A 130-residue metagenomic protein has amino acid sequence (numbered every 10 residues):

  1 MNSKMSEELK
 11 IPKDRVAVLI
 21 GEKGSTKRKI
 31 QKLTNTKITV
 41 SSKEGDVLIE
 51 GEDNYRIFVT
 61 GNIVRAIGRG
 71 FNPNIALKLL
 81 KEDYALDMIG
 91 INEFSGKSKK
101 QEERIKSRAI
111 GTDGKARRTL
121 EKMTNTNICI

Functional and structural regions predicted by a protein language model:
M1-I130: RNA-contacting regions in translation and RNA-metabolism proteins, encompassing KH/S1 modules where present
